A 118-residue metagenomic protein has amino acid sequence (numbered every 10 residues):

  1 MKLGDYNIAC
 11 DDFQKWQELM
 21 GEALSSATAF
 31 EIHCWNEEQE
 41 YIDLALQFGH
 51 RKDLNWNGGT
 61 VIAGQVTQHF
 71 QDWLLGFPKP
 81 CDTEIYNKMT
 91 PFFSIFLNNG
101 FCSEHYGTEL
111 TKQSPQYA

Functional and structural regions predicted by a protein language model:
M1-A118: Structured alpha/beta or helical-core interaction and ligand-binding surfaces enriched in interleaved
